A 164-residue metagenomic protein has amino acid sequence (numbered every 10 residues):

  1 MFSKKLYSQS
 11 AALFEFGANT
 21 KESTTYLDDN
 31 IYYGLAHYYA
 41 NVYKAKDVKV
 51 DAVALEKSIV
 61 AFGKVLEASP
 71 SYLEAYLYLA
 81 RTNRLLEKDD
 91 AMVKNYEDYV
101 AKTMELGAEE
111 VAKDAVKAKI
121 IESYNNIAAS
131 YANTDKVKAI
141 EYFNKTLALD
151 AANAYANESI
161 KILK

Functional and structural regions predicted by a protein language model:
K4, A40, A52, L86 (+1 more regions): Structural motif corresponding to the intra-repeat A-B loop/turn of tetratricopeptide repeats
G17, K64-V65, Y99, T146: Canonical positions in the second alpha-helix
T20-E22, A68, K102, L106 (+1 more regions): Structural marker of alpha-solenoid helical repeat scaffolds
T24-Y26, Y72, I120, A152-N153: Residue-level recognition of tetratricopeptide repeat
L35-H37, V42, R81, A129 (+1 more regions): Residue-level recognition of tetratricopeptide repeat
